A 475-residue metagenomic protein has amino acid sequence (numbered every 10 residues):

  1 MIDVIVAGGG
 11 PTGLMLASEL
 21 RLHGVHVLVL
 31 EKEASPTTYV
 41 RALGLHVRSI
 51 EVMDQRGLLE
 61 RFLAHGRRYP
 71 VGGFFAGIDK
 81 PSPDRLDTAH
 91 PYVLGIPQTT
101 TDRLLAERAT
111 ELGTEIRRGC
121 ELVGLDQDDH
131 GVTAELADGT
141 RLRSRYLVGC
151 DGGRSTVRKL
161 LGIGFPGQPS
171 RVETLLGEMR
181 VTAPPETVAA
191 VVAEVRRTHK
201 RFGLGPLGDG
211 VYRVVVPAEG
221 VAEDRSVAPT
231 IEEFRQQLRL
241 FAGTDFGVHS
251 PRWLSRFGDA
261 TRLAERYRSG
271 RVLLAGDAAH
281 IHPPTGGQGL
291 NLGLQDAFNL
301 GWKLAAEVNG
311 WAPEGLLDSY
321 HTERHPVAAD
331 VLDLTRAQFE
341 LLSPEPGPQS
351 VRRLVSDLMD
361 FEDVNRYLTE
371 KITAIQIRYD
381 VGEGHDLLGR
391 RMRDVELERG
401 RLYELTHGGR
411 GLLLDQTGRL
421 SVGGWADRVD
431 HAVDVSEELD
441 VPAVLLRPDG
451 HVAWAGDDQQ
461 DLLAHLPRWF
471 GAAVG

Functional and structural regions predicted by a protein language model:
M1-D3, A7, H23, G77-D79 (+4 more regions): Helical substrate-recognition/capping region of FAD-dependent monooxygenase/halogenase enzymes
M1-R352, S356-M359: Core Rossmann-like FAD-binding/catalytic domain of the broad FAD-dependent monooxygenase superfamily
